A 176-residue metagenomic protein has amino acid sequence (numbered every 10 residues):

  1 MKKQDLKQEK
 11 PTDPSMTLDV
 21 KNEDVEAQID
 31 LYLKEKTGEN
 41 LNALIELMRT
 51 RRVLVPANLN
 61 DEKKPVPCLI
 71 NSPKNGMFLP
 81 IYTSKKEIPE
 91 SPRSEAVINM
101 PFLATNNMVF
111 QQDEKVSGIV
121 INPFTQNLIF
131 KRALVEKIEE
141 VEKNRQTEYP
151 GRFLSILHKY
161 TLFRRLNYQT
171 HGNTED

Functional and structural regions predicted by a protein language model:
M1-D176: An interfacial alpha-helical scaffold signature
